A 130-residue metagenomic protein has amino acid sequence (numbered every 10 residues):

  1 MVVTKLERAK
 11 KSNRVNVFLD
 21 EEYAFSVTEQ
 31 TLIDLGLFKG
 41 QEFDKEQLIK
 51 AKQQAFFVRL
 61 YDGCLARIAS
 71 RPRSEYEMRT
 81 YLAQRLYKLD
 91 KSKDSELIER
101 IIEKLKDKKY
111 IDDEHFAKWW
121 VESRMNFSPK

Functional and structural regions predicted by a protein language model:
M1-K130: An alpha-helical, amphipathic repeat domain used for nucleic-acid recognition, typified by the mTERF helical solenoid
